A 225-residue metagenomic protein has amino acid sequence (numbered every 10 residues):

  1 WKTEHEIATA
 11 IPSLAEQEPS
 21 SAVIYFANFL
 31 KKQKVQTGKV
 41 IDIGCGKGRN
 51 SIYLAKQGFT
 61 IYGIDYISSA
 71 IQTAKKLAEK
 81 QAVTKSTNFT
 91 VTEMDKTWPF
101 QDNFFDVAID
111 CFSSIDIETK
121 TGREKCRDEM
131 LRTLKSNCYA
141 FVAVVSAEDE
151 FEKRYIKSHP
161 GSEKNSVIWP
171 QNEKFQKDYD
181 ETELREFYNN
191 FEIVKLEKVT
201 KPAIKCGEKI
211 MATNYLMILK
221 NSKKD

Functional and structural regions predicted by a protein language model:
W1-I41, G46-T97, Y139-D225: Class I (Rossmann-like) S-adenosyl-L-methionine-dependent methyltransferase catalytic domain, capturing the SAM-binding
K96, I115-D116: Active-site micro-motifs of SAM-dependent methyltransferase domains
W98-A108: A short acidic, Gly/Pro-enriched loop at the edge of an enzyme's catalytic core that lines a small-molecule cofactor
D110-S114: A short beta-strand submotif of the Rossmann-like class I SAM-dependent methyltransferase core that lines
D116-I117, D149: Short glycine-rich, flexible loops that bind phosphorylated cofactors or substrates
I117-E129: A short, conserved alpha-helix within the catalytic core of class I
E129-S136: Conserved helix-to-beta-strand junction in the class I
